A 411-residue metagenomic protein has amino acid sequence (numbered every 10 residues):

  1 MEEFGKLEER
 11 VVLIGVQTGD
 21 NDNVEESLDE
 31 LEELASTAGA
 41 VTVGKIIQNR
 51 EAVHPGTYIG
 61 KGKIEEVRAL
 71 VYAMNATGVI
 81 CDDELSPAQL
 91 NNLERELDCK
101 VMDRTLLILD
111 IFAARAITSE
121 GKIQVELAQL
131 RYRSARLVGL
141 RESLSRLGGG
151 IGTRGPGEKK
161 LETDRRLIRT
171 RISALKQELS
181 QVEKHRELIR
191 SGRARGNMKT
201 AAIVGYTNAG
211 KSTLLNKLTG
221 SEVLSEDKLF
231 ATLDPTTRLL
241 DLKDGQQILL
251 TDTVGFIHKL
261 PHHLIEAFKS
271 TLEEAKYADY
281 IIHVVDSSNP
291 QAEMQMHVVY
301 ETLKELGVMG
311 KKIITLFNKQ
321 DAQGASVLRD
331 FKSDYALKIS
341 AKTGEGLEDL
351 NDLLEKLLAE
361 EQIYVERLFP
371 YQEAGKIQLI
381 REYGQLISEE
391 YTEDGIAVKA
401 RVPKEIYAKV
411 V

Functional and structural regions predicted by a protein language model:
M1-D110: N-terminal accessory targeting/assembly segments
M1-L13, E32, V138-A209, L215 (+2 more regions): C-terminal-of-GTPase-core extension/linker across diverse P-loop GTPases
Q17-N21, R50-A52, E84-P87, L106-L109 (+6 more regions): Conserved nucleotide-binding/hydrolysis micro-motifs of P-loop NTPases
T18-N23, A52-T57, R115-S119, K159-K160 (+4 more regions): Flexible beta-alpha connector loops of hexameric P-loop NTPases
S27-S36, R68-A73, L85-C99, G245-Q246 (+1 more regions): Conserved C-terminal guanine-recognition region of P-loop GTPase G domains, centered on the G4
L106-V125: Short alpha-helix plus adjacent loop in nuclease-associated cores
R186, R193-K199, K217-Q247, I257 (+3 more regions): Switch I (effector-binding) loop of TRAFAC-class P-loop GTPase G-domains
